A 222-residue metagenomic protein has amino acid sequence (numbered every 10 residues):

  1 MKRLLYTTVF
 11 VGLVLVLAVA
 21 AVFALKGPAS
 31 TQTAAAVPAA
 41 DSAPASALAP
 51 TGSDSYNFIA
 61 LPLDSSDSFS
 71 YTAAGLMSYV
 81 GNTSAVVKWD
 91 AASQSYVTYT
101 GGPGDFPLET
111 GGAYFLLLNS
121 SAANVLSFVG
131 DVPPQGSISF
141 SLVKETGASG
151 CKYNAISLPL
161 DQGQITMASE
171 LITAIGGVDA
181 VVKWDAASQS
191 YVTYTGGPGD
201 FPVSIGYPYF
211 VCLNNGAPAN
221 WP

Functional and structural regions predicted by a protein language model:
M1-L4: Positively charged n-region of N-terminal signal peptides that target proteins for export
T7, A21-P222: N-terminal exported-region signature
V11-A20: Bacterial N-terminal signal peptides
